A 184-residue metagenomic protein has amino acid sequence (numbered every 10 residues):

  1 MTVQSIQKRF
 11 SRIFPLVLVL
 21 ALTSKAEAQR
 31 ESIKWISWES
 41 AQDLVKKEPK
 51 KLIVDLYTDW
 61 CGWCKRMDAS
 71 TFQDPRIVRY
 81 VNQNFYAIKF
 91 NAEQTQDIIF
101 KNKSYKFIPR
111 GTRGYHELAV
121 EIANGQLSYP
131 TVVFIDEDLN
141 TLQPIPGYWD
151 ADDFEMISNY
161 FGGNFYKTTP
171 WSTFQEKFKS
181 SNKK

Functional and structural regions predicted by a protein language model:
M1-R30: Bacterial Sec-dependent N-terminal signal peptides
R30, K47-P49, Q73: Start-of-domain marker
R30-E31, D136, L142-K184: Non-globular targeting/processing and membrane-anchoring segments
K34-K50: A short beta-strand-turn-helix
Q42, D74, V78, H116 (+1 more regions): Extracytoplasmic/secreted envelope proteins and their assembly/folding machinery, especially bacterial periplasmic
E48-W60: Short active-site neighborhood of thiol/selenol oxidoreductases, capturing the structured segment around
K65-Y80: Typically the conserved alpha-helix immediately C-terminal to a functionally engaged Cys/Sec in thioredoxin-like
I77, Q83-T131, I135-T141: Thioredoxin-like thiol-disulfide oxidoreductase module
